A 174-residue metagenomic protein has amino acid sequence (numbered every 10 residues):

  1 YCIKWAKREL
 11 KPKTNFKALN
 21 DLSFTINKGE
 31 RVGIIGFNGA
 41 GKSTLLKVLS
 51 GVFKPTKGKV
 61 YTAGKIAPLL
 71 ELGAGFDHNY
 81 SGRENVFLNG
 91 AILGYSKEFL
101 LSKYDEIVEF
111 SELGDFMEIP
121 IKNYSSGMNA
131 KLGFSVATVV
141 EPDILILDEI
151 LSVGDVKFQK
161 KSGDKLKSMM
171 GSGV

Functional and structural regions predicted by a protein language model:
Y1-D21: Pre-NBD coupling/linker segments of ABC/ABC-like ATPases
Y1-W5, F87, F99-F116: Conserved ABC ATPase "signature" region
I35-F37: The feature captures the beta-strand-to-loop junction immediately N-terminal to the Walker
S50: Helix-to-loop junction immediately C-terminal to a conserved catalytic motif
S135-L147, V153: A short, proline-enriched helix->beta-strand linker immediately N-terminal to the Walker B motif in ABC-type P-loop
K165-V174: Conserved catalytic loops of ABC-family nucleotide-binding domains
